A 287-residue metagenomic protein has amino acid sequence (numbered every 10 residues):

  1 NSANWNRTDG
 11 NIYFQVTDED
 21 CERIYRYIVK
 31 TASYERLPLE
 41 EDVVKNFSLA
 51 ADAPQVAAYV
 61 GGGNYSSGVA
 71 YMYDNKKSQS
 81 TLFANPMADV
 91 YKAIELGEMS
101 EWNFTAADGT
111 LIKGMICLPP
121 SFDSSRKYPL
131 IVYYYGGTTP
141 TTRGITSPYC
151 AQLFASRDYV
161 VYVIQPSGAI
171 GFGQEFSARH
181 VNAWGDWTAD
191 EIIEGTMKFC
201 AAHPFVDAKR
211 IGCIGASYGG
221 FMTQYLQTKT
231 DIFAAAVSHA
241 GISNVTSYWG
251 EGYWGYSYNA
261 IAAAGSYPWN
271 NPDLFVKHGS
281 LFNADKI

Functional and structural regions predicted by a protein language model:
W5-R7, L49: Residue-level recognition of a conserved intra-blade site in WD40 beta-propeller repeats
T8-G10, P54: Short coil/turn segments that connect the beta-strands within blades of beta-propeller domains
E22, E35-D123, Y149-Q152, S156-R157 (+1 more regions): Non-catalytic accessory segments flanking enzyme active sites
G61, Y133-G137, S217: Glycine-rich His-Gly loop
L118, S125-G137: Short beta-strand element of the alpha/beta-hydrolase
L130, A155-Q165: A fold-wide structural signal in alpha/beta-hydrolase
T138-P140, V161: Serine-hydrolase catalytic-loop signature spanning alpha/beta hydrolases and amidase-signature enzymes
V163-I287: Active-site-proximal cap/loop segments of hydrolase catalytic domains
